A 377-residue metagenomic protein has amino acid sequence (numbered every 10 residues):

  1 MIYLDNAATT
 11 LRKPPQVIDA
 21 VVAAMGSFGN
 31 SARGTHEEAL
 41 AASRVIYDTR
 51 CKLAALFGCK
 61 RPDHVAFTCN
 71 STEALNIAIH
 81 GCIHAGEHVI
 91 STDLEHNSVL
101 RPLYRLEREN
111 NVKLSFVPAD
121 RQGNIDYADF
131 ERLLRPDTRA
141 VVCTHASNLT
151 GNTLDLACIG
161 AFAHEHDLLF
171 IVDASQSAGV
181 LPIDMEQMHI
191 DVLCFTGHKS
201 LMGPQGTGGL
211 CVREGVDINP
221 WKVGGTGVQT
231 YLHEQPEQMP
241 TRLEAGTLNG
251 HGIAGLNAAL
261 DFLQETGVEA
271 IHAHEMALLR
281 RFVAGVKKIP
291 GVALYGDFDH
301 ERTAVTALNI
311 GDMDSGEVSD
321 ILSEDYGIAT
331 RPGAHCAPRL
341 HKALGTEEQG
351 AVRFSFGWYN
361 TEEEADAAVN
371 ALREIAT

Functional and structural regions predicted by a protein language model:
M1-T377: Pyridoxal 5′-phosphate
